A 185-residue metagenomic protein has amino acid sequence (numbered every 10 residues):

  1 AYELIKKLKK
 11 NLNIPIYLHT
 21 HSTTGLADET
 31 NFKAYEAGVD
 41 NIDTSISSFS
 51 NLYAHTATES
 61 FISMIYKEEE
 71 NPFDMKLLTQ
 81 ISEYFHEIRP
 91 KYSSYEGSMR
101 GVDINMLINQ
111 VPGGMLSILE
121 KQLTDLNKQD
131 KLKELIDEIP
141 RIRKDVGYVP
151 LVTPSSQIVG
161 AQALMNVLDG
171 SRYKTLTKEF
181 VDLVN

Functional and structural regions predicted by a protein language model:
A1-N185: Catalytic cores and adjacent flexible loops of soluble metabolic enzymes that perform enolate/carbanion chemistry on
